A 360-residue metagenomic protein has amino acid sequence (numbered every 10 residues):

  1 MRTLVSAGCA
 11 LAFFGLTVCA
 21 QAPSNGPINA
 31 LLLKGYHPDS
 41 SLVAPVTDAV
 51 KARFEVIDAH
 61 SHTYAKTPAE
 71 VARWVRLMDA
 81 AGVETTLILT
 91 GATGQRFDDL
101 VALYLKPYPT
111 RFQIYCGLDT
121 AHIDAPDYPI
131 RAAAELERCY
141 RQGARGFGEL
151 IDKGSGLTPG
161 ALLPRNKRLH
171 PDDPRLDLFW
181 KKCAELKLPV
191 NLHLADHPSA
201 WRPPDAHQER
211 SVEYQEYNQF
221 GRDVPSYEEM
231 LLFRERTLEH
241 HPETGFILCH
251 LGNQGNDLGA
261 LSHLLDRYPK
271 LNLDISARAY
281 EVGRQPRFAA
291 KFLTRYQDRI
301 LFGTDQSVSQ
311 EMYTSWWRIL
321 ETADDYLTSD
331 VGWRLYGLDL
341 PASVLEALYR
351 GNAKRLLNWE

Functional and structural regions predicted by a protein language model:
M1-L4: Positively charged n-region of N-terminal signal peptides that target proteins for export
S6-T17: Bacterial N-terminal signal peptides
A20-T110: An N-terminally biased module of ancient metal coordination in phosphate/nucleic-acid-related enzymes
N25-L32, P38, L42-T47, D98-L192 (+2 more regions): Active-site gating/metal-coordination segments in enzymes
I57-S61, T85-I88, F112-G117, F147-E149 (+4 more regions): Hydrophobic faces of well-ordered beta-strands that scaffold small-molecule active sites in alpha/beta enzyme cores
D58, H62-A69, I123, A161-P164 (+1 more regions): Acidic/histidine-rich helix-loop elements that form or flank divalent-metal/phosphate-binding sites at the catalytic
T63-V71, L89-D98, A121-I130, H170 (+3 more regions): Acidic-and-aromatic substrate-binding clefts and catalytic sites of carbohydrate-active enzymes
T67-P68, V75, R222, Y227-R236 (+1 more regions): H/E-rich (His + Asp/Glu) clusters that bind or coordinate divalent metals
